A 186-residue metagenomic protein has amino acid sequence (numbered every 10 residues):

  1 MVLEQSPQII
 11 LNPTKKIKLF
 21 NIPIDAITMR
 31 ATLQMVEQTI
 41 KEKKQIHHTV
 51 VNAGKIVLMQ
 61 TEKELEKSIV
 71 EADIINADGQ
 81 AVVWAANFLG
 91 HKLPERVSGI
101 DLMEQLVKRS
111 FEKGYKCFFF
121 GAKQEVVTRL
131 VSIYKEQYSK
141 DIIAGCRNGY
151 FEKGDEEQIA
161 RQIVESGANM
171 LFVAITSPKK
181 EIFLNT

Functional and structural regions predicted by a protein language model:
V2-E95: N-terminal nucleotide/polyanion-binding subdomain common to many enzyme families
R30, M59-K63, I100, K153-E157 (+1 more regions): Structural motif corresponding to alpha-helix initiation and N-cap regions
E37, L65-I69, V107, A160 (+1 more regions): Short amphipathic alpha-helical segments and helix-helix/interface helices
K44-I46, A72, E112-Y115, A168: A general structural motif
V50-N52, A77, F120-G121, A174-T176: Short beta-strand segments
A86-Q162, S166: Conserved beta-alpha
I163, G167-S177: Proline-aspartate-enriched helix->loop->beta-strand connector
S177-T186: Catalytic alpha/beta core domains of metabolic enzymes, predominantly
